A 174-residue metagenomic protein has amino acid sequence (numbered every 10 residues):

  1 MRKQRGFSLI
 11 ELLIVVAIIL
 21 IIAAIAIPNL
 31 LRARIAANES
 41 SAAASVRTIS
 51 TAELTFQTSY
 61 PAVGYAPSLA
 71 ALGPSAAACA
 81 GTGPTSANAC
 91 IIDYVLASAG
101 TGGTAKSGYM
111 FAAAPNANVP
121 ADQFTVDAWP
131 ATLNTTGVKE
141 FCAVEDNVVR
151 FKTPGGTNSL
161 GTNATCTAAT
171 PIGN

Functional and structural regions predicted by a protein language model:
R2-L30: N-terminal single-pass transmembrane signal-anchor helix
V16, A43, S50: Conserved catalytic core of two-component sensor histidine kinases
A24, E39, T55: Functionally critical, cavity-lining and gating residues within the transmembrane helices of 12-TM secondary
A26, A33, E53: Conserved alpha-helical elements of the SDR catalytic core
N29-V46: Aliphatic-rich helix starts adjacent to a transmembrane/signal segment
T51-K139, A143-V148, T153, A168-N174: Extracellular/periplasmic head regions of type IV pilus-like filament subunits
G155-S159: A short acidic/small-residue loop/turn micro-motif
